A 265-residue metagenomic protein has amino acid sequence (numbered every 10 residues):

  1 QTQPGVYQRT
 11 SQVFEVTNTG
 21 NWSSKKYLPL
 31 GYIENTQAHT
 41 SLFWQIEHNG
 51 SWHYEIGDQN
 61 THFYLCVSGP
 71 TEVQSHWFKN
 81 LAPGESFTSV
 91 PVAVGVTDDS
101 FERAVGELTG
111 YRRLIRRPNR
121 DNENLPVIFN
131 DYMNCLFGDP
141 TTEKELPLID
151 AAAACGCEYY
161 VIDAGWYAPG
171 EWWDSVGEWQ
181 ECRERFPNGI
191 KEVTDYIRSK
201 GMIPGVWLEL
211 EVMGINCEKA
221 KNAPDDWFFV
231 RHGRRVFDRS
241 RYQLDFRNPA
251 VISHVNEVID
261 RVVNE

Functional and structural regions predicted by a protein language model:
Q1-R112, R117: N-terminal accessory beta-strand-rich subdomains and adjacent acidic, glycine-rich linkers that precede catalytic cores
N49, V94, Y132-N134, Y160 (+2 more regions): Active-site beta-loop-alpha junctions enriched in small/polar residues
G84, F129, A152, Y160 (+2 more regions): Conserved, mostly hydrophobic/aromatic
S89, L125-D131, E158-I162, P204-L208: Hydrophobic faces of well-ordered beta-strands that scaffold small-molecule active sites in alpha/beta enzyme cores
N124-P126, C135-P140, R183, L210-E265: Active-site-adjacent "subsite" loops/lids of carbohydrate-active enzymes
K144-Y167, E265: Catalytic domains of carbohydrate-active enzymes, especially glycoside hydrolases
P147-D150, N188-S199, E257, R261: Alpha-helical scaffolding segments of alpha/beta enzyme cores, especially the outer helices of TIM-barrel or partial
Y167-A220: Acidic/aromatic-lined carbohydrate-recognition and catalytic surfaces of CAZymes acting on diverse glycans
